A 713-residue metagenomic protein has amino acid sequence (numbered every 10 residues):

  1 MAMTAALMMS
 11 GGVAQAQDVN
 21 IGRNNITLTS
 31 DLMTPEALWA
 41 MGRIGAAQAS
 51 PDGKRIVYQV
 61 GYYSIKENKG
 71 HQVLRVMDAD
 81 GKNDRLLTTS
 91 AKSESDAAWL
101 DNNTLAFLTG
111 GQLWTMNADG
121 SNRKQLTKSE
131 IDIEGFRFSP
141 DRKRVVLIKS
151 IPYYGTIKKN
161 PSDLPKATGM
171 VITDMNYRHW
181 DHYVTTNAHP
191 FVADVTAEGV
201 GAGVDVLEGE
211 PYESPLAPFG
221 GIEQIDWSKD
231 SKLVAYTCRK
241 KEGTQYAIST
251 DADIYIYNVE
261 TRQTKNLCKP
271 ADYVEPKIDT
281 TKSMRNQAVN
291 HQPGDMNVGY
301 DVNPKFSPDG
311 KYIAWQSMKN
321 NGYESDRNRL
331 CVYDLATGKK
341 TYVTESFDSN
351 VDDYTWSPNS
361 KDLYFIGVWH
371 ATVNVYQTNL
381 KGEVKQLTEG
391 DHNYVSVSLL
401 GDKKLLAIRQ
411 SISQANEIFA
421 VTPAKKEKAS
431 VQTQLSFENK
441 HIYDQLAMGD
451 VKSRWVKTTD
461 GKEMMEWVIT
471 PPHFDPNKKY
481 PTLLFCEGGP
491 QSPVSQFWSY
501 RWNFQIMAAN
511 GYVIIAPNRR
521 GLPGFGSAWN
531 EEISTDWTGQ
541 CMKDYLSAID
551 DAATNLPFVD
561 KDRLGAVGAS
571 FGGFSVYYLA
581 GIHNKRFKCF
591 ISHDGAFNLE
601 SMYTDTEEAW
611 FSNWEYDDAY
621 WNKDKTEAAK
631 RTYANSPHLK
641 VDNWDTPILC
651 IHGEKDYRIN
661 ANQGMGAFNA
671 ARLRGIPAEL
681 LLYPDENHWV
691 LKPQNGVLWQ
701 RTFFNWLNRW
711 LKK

Functional and structural regions predicted by a protein language model:
D18-N20, H71-Q72, L147-G209, T237-Y255 (+4 more regions): Predominantly five- to eight-bladed beta-propeller fold
P35, V204-P218, K265-M296, E345-D352 (+1 more regions): Surface-exposed loop and turn segments in beta-propeller and other repeat-based domains that flank or scaffold
P51-D52, L100-D101, P140-D141, K229-D230 (+3 more regions): Residue-level detector of Asp-centered blade-edge/turn motifs that repeat once per structural unit in beta-propeller
G53-I56, L105-A106, V145, V234 (+3 more regions): Hydrophobic beta-strand positions that form the internal "hydrophobic ladder" of WD40/Gbeta-like beta-propeller blades
K66-H71, L108, H182-T186, Q245-A252 (+3 more regions): Short, solvent-exposed loop/turn segments at conserved positions within beta-propeller repeat blades
D78-K82, N117-S121, V195-G199, N258-R262 (+3 more regions): Short loop/turn segments that connect beta-strands within beta-propeller blades
E242, M284, F437-D562, A569 (+2 more regions): Cap/lid segment of the alpha/beta-hydrolase catalytic domain
N503, A508, A516-K713: Active-site-proximal cap/loop segments of hydrolase catalytic domains
